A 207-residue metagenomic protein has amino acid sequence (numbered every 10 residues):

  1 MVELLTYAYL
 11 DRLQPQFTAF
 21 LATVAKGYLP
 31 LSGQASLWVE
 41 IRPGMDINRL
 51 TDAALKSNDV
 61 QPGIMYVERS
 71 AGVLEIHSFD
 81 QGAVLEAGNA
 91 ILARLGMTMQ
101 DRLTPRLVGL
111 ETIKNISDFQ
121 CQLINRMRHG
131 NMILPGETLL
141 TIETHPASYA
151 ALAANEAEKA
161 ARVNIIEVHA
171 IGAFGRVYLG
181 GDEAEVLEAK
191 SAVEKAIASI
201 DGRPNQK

Functional and structural regions predicted by a protein language model:
M1-I41, M45-N48, S57, D101-R128 (+2 more regions): Intrinsically disordered, low-complexity polar/charged tails and linkers
G33-R42, A71-F79, E137-E143, F174-D182: Short glycine-rich or small-residue beta-strand-to-loop segments that form or flank ligand, phosphate, metal/Fe-S
G44-D59, S148-A161: Short amphipathic alpha-helix segments
S57-Q61, I91-M99, A161-R162, V193-D201: A common structural junction motif
V60-E68, M99-L110, V163-I171, D201-K207: Flexible, glycine/charged-enriched surface loops at secondary-structure junctions
L74, K159-A196, I200, P204-K207: C-terminal binding/interaction regions
L74-G109: Hydrophobic, ordered structural segments
C121-I165, D182: Surface-exposed interaction/gating patches
